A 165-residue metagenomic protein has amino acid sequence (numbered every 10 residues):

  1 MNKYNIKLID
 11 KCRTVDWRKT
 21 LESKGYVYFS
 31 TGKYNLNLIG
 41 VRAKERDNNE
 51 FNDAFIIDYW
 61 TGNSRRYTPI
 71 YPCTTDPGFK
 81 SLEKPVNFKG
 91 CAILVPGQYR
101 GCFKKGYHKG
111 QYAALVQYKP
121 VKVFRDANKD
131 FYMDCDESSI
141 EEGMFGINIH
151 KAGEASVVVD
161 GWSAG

Functional and structural regions predicted by a protein language model:
M1-D160: Cell wall/extracellular polymer interaction/catalysis modules
A164-G165: Short beta-strand-centered segments at strand-helix junctions
